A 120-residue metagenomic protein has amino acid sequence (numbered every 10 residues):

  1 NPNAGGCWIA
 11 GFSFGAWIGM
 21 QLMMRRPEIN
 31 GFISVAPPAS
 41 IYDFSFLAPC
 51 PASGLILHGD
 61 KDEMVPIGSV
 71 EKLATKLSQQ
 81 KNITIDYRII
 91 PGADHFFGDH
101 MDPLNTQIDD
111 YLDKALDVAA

Functional and structural regions predicted by a protein language model:
N1-P51: Primarily recognizes the serine-hydrolase "nucleophile elbow" in alpha/beta-hydrolase and SGNH/GDSL folds
I33, L55-L57, R88: Hydrophobic/aromatic beta-strand patches that form the interior of the parallel beta-sheet core in alpha/beta enzyme
P37, G59, G92: Cofactor-binding loop segments of dinucleotide-utilizing enzymes, especially the Rossmann-like FAD- and NAD(P)+-binding
C50, L55-H58, D62: Short beta-strand/loop motif that positions the catalytic acidic residue of the alpha/beta-hydrolase fold
A52, P66-K76: Short alpha-helix in the alpha/beta-hydrolase fold that links the catalytic acid
K61-V65, H95-F96: Acidic catalytic loop of the alpha/beta-hydrolase fold
E71-A74, Q80-A120: C-terminal catalytic histidine-bearing segment of alpha/beta-hydrolase fold enzymes
